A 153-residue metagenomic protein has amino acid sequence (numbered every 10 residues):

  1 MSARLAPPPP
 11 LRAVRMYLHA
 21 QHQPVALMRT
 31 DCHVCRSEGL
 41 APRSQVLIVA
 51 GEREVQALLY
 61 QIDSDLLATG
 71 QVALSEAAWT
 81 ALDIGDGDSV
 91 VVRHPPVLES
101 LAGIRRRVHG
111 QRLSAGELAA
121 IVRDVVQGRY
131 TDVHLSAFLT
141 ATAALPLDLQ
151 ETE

Functional and structural regions predicted by a protein language model:
M1-H109: Long, compositionally biased stretches
P96-E153: Acidic, glycine/proline-rich low-complexity segments that act as flexible tails and inter-domain linkers
